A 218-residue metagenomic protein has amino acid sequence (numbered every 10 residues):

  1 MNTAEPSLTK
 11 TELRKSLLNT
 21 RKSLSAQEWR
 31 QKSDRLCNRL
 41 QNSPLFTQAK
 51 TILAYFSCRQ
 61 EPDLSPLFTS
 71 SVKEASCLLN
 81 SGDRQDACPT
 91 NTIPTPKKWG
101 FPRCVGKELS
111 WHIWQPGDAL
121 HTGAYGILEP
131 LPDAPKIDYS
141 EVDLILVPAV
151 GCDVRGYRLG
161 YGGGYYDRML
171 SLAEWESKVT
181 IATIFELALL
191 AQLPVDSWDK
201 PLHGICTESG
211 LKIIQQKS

Functional and structural regions predicted by a protein language model:
N2, L109-S218: Conserved phosphate- and dinucleotide-binding cores of soluble alpha/beta proteins, encompassing both enzyme active
N2-E141: N-terminal active-site beta-alpha-beta segment that forms phosphate/nucleotide-binding and substrate-recognition loops
